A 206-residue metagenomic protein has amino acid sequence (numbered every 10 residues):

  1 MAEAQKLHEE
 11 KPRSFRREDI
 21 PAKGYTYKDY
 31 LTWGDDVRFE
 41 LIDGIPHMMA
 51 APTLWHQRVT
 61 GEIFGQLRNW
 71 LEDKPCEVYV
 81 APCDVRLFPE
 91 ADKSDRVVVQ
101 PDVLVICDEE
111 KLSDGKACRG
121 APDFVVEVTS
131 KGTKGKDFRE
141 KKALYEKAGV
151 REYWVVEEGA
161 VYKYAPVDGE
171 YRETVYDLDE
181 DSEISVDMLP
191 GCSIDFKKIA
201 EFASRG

Functional and structural regions predicted by a protein language model:
M1-G206: Gly/Pro/Ser/Thr-rich low-complexity, intrinsically disordered segments predominantly at protein N-termini
